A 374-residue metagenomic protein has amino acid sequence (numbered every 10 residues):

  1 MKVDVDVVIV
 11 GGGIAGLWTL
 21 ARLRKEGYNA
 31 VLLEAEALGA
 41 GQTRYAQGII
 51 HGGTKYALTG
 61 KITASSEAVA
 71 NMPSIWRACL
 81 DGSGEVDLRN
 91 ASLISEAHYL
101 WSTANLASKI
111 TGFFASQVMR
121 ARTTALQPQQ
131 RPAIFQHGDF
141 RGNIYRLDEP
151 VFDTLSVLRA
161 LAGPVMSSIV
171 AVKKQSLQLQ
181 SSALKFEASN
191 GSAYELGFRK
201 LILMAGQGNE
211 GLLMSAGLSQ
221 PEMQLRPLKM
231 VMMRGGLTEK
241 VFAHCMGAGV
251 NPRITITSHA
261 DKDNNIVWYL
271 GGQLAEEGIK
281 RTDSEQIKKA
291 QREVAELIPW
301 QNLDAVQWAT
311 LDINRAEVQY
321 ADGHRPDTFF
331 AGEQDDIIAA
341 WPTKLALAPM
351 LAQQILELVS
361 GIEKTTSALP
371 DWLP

Functional and structural regions predicted by a protein language model:
K2-A15: Beta1/beta-strand and adjacent pyrophosphate-binding region of the FAD-binding site in flavoprotein oxidoreductases
R24-Y45: Glycine-rich FAD pyrophosphate-binding loop
G48-A133: Dinucleotide-binding Rossmann-like beta1-alpha1 core, especially the glycine-rich loop that anchors the ADP
P128-A171, Q273-L274, Q334-P342: Helix-loop-beta segment of a Rossmann-like dinucleotide-binding subdomain
N143-K200, M204-E210, P349-L356: Helical element adjacent to the flavin cofactor pocket in flavoenzyme catalytic cores
N190-H244, S284, Q301, I362-T366: Central helical "cap/lid" subdomain
E239-F329: Active-site lid/adjacent beta-loop-alpha segment flanking the redox-cofactor pocket in flavoenzymes
E296-P374: C-terminal catalytic lobe of FAD-dependent flavoproteins
